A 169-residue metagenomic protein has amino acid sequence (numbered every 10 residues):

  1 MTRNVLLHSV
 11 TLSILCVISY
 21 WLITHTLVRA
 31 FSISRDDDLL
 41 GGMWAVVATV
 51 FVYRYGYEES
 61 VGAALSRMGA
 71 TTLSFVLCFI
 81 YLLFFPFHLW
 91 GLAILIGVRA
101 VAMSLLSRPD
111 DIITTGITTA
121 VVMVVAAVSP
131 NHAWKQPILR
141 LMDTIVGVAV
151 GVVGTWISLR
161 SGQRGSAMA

Functional and structural regions predicted by a protein language model:
M1-A169: Alpha-helical transmembrane segments and their membrane-interface boundaries that form or gate the permeation pathway
